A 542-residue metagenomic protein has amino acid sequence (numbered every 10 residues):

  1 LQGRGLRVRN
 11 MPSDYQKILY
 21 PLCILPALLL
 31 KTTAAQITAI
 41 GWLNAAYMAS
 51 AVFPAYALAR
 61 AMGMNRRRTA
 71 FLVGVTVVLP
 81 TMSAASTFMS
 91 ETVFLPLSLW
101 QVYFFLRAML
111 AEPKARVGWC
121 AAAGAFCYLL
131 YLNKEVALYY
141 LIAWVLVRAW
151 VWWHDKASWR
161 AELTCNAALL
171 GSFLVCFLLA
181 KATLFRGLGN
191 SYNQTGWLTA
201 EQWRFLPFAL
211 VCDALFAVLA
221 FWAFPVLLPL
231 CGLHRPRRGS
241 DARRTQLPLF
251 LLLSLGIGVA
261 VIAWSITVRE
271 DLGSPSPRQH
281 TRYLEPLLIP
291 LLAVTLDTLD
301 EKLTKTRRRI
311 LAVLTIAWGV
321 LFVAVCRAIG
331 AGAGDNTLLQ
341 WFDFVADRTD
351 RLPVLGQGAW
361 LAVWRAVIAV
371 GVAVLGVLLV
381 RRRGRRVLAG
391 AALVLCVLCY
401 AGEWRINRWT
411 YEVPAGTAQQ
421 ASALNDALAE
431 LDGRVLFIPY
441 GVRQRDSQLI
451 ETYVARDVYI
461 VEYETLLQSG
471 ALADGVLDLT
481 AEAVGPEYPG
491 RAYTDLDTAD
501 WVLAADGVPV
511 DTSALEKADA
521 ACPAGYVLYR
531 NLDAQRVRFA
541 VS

Functional and structural regions predicted by a protein language model:
G3-L25, T38: Membrane-proximal lumenal/periplasmic loop motifs of glycosylation machinery
S13, S83-F94, N133-V136: Short acidic/glycine- and proline-prone juxtamembrane loop motifs at membrane-interface regions of multi-pass membrane
W42-G63, P96, W100-F104: Transmembrane-helix motifs of polytopic, lipid-linked glycan transferases
A61-G63, Q101-C120, L130, H154-A157: Membrane-interface transmembrane helices that cradle and orient dolichyl/undecaprenyl
R68-T81, T92-L99, W119-C127: Membrane-embedded helix bundles of polyisoprenyl
L129-Y131, I142, V147-D155, R160-P236 (+2 more regions): Membrane-lumen/periplasm interface segments of specific transmembrane helices in polyprenyl phosphate-linked
L215-L252, L291-D297, I368-R381: Hydrophobic, aromatic-rich transmembrane alpha-helices and their immediate juxtamembrane boundary segments
W409-A418, D426-A471, W501-G507: Short periplasmic/luminal acceptor-recognition loop of GT-C membrane glycosyltransferases, typified by
